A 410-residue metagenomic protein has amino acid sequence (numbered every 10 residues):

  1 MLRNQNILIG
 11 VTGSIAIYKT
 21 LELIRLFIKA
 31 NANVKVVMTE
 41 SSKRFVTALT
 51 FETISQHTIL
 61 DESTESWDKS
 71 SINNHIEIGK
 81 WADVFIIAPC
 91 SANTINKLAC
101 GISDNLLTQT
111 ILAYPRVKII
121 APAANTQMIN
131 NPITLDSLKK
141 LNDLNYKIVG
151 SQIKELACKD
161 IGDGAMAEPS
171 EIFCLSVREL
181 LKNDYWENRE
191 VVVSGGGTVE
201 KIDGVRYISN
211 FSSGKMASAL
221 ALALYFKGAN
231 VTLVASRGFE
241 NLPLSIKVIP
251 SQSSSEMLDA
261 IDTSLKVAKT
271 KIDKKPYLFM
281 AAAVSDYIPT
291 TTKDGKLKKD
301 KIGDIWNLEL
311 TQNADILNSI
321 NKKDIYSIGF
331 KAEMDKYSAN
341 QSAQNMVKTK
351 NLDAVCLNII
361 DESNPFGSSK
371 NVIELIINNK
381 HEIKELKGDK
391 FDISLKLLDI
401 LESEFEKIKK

Functional and structural regions predicted by a protein language model:
M1-I119, N125-G214, S218-K410: A cross-family phosphate/adenosyl-ligand binding-site feature
